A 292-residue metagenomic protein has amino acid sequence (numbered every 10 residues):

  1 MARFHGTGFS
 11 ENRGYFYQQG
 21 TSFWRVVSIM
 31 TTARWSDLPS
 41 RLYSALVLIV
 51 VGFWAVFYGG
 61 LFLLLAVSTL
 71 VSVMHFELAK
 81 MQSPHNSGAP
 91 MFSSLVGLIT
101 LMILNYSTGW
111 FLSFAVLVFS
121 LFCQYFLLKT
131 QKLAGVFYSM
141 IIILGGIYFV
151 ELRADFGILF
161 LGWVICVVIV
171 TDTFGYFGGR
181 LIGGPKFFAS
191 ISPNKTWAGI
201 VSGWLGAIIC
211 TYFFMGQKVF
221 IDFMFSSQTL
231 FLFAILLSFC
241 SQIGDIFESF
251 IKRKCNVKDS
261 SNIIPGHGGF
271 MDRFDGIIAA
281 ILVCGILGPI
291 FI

Functional and structural regions predicted by a protein language model:
M1-A2, F233-C240: Short, glycine/charged-rich beta-strand-loop motifs at protein surfaces that mediate ligand recognition and catalysis
M1-I29: Flexible, compositionally biased loop and terminal segments
M30-L236: Membrane-embedded alpha-helical bundles of polytopic integral membrane proteins
I49, A207-I208, R273-G276, A280 (+1 more regions): Hydrophobic transmembrane alpha-helices of multi-pass small-molecule transporters
V170-R180, S241-R253: Short helical (or helix-break) motifs at transmembrane helix termini and adjacent helical loops in multi-pass membrane
S238-I243, F270-I278: Hydrophobic transmembrane alpha-helical segments of multi-pass transport and channel proteins
R253-G276: Interfacial loop-to-transmembrane junctions
I286-I292: Juxtamembrane boundary at the C-terminal end of a transmembrane helix
